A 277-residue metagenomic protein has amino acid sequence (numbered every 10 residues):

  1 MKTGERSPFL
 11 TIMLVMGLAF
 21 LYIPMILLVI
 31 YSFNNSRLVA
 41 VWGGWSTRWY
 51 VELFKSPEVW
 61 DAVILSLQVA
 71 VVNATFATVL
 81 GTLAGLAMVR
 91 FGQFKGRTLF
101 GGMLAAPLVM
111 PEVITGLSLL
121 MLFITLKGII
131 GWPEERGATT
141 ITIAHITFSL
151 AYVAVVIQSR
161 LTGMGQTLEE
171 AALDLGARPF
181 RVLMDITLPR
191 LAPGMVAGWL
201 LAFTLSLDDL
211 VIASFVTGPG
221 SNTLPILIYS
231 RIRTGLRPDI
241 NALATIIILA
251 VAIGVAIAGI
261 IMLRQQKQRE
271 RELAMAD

Functional and structural regions predicted by a protein language model:
M1-E5, V72-L104, I124, G259-L263: Transmembrane-helix boundary motif in ABC transporter permease subunits
M1-L27, F100: N-terminal signal-anchor/first transmembrane alpha helix
K2-I12, G92-G96, Q158-L173, P179-I186 (+1 more regions): C-terminal transmembrane helix and the adjacent membrane-cytosol boundary/short C-terminal tail of inner/organellar
K2-S7, Y50-V59, L207-I261, D277: Interhelical loop and adjacent transmembrane-helix boundary motif in polytopic membrane transport permeases
M13, L18-M25, V153-Q158, M164-G165 (+1 more regions): Transmembrane alpha-helices
I23-P57, L122, T217-P219: Short membrane-interfacial helix/loop motifs at transmembrane-helix boundaries
R37-V72, Q93, S230-R237: Periplasmic/extracellular loop-to-transmembrane helix junction in inner-membrane transport proteins
M103-I141, Y152, P193-V196: Generic hydrophobic transmembrane alpha-helix motif, especially the helices
